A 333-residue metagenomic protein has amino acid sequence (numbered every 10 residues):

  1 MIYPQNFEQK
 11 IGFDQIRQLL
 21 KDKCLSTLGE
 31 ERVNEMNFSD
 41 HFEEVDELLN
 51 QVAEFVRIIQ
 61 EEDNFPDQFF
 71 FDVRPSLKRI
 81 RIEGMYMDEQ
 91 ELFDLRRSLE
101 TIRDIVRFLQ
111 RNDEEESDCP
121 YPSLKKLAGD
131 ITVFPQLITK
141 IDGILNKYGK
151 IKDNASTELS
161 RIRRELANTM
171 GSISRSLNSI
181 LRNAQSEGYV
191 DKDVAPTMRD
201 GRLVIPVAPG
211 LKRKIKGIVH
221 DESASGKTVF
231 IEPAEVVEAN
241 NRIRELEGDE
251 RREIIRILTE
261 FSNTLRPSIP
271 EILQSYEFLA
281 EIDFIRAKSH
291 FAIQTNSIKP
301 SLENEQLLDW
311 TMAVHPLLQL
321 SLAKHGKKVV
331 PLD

Functional and structural regions predicted by a protein language model:
M1-Y148, E158, I162, S268 (+3 more regions): Conserved amphipathic alpha-helical "coupling/scaffold" segments that transmit conformational changes between domains
R81-D88, Q110-E116, N178-V194, A287-I298 (+1 more regions): Active-site phosphate-binding and catalytic loops of NTP-dependent enzymes
V133-K150, E238-T259: Extended, charged coiled-coil "arm/hinge" scaffolds of SMC/Rad50-like chromosome-maintenance ATPases and other large
R161-L211: Extended, Lys/Arg-enriched charged tracts that mediate electrostatic binding to polyanionic substrates
I205, E277-D333: Conserved NTPase motor "head" modules and their coupling/switch loops across ABC/AAA+ ATPases, GTPases, and GHKL ATPases
V207-L211, P233-E235, M312-V314: Flexible glycine-/small-residue-rich
I218-E247, H325: Extended active-site and interfacial segments that coordinate phosphate-rich ligands in large catalytic machineries
E247-E281: Non-transmembrane, heptad-repeat alpha-helical coiled-coil rod segments that act as dimerization/spacing scaffolds
